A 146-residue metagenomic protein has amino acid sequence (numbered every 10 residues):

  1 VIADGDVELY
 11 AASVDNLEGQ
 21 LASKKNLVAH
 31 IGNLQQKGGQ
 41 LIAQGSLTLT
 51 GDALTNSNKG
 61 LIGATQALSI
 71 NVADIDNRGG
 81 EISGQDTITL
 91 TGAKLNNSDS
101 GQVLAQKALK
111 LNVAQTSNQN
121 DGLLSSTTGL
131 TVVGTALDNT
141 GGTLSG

Functional and structural regions predicted by a protein language model:
V1-I2, D6-E8, S13-A22, N26-V28 (+13 more regions): Extracellular beta-strand scaffolds
